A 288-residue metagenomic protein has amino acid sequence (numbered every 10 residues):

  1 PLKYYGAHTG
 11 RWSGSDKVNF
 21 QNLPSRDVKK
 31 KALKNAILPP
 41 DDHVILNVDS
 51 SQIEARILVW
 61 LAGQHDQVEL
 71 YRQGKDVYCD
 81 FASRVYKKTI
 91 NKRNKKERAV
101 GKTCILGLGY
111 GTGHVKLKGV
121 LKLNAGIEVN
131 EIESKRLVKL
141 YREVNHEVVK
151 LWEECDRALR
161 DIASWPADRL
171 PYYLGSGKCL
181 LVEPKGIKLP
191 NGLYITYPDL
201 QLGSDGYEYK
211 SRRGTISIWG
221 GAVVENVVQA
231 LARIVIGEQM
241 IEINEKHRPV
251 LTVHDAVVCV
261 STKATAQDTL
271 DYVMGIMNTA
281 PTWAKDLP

Functional and structural regions predicted by a protein language model:
P1-K92, E154-A256, K263-A264, L270-M277: Acidic, glycine-rich two-metal-ion catalytic cores of nucleic acid-processing enzymes
A55-W60, T103-Y110, E143, N226: Short, hydrophobic/amphipathic alpha-helical patches that form generic packing surfaces within helical domains
L58, K116-V129, Y141-H146, V257-M274: Catalytic palm subdomain of template-directed nucleic-acid polymerases, centered on the conserved carboxylate motif
F81, V85, V100-K116: Core structural elements
Y86-R98, A125-V138, K285: Short, surface-exposed acidic
N94-C104, H247-R248: Alpha-helical scaffolds flanking conserved acidic
E133-S164, A264-P288: Polymerase palm active-site segment centered on the conserved acidic dipeptide of motif C
